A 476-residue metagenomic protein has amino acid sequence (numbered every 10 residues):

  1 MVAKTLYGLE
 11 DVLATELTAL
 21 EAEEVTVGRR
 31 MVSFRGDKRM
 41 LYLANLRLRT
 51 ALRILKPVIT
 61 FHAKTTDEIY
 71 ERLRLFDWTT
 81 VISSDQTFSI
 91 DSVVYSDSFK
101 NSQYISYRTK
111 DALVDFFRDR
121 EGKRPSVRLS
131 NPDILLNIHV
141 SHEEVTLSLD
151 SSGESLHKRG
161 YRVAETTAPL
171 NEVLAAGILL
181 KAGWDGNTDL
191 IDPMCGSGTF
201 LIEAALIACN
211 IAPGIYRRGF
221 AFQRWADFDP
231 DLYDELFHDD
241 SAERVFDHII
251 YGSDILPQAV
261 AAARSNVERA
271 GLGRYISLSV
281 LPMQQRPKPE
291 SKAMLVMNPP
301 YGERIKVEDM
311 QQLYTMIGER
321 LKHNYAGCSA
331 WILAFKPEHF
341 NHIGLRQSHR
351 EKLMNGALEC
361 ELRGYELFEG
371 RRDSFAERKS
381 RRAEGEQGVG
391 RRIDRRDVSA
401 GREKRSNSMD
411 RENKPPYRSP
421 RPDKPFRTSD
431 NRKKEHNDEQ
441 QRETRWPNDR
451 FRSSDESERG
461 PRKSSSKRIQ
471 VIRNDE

Functional and structural regions predicted by a protein language model:
M1-P132, R392, D475: Non-catalytic nucleic-acid substrate-recognition regions in nucleic-acid-modifying enzymes
R39-L46, E154-H157, R371: Short, charged/polar, Gly/Pro-enriched secondary-structure boundary elements
Y95-S98, E154-S155, P300-R304: A short, flexible beta-alpha/helix-coil linker loop
L147-K181: SAM-dependent Rossmann-like transferase core, predominantly class I methyltransferases with a strong bias toward
L170-K288, E303, Q311-L313: Conserved S-adenosyl-L-methionine
L281-D397: C-terminal catalytic and target-recognition region of SAM-dependent MTase-like enzymes, primarily methyltransferases
H323, A357, G364-E476: Basic Arg/Gly/Lys-rich low-complexity intrinsically disordered segments
